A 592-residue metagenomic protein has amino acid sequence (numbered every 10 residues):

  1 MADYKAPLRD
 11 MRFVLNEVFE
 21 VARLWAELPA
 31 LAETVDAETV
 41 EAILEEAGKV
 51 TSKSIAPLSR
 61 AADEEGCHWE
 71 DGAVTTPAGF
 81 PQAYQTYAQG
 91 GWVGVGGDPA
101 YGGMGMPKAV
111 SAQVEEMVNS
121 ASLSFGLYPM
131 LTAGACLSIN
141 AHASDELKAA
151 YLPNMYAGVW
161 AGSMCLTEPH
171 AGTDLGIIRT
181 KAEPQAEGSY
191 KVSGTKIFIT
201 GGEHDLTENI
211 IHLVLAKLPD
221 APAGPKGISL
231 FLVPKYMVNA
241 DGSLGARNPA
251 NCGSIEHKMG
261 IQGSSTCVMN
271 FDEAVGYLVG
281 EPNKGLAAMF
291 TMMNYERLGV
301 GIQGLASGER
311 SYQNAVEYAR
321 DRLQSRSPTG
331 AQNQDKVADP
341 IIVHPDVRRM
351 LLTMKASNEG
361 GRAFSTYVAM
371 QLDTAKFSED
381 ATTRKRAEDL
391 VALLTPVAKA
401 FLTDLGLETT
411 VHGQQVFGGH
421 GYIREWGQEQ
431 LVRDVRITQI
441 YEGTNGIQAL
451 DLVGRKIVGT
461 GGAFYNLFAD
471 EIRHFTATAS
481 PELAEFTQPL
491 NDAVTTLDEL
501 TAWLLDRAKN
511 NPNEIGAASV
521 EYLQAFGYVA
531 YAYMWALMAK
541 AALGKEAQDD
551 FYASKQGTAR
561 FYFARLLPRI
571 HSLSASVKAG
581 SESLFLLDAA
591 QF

Functional and structural regions predicted by a protein language model:
M1-G126, A150, D373, A579-F592: Amphipathic, small/basic residue-rich leader segments at the start of a protein or domain
A2-K5, P184, I261, Y367 (+4 more regions): Alpha-helix capping/hinge segments and adjacent helical runs
A32, E64-P77, A288-G299, Q313-M354 (+4 more regions): Glycine-rich cofactor-pocket loops
F80, Y128-T132, A143-Q185, A369-E388 (+4 more regions): Internal maturation/activation junctions in enzymes
Q113, G459, F475-F592: C-terminal amphipathic alpha-helical interaction region
A133-A135, S144-L147, T444, L452-T496: A structural-propensity feature for long, helix-poor, extended segments
S189, S193-R247: A short core secondary-structure module
F198-T200, M237-G253, K258, S265-E296 (+2 more regions): A glycine-rich, basic-preceded beta-loop-alpha segment at the flavin cofactor/substrate interface of flavin-utilizing
